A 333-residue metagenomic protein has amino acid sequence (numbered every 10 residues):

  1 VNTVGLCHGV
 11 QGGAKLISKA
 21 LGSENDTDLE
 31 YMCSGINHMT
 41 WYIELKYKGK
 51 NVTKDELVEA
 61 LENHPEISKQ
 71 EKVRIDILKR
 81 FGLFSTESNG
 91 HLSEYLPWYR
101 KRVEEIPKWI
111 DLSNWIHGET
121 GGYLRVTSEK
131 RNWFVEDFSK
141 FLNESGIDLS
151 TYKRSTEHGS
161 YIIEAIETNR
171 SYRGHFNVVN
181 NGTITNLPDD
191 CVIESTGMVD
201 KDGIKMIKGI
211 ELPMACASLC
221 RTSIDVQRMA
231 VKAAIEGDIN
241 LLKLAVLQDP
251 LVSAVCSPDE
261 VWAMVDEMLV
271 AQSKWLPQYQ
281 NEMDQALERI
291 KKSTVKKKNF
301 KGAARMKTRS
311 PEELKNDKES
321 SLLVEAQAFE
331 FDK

Functional and structural regions predicted by a protein language model:
V1-V10: Short, acidic/small-residue loops that bind anionic groups at enzyme active sites
G13-D332: Long, compositionally biased stretches enriched for glycine and/or charged residues
